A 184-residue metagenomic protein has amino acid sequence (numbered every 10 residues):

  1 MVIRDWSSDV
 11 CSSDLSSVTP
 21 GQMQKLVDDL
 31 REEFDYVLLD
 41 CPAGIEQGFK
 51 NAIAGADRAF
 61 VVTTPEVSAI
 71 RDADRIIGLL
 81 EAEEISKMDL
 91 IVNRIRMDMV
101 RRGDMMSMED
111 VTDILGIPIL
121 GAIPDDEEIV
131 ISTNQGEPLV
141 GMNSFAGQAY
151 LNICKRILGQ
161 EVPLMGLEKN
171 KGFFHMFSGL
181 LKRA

Functional and structural regions predicted by a protein language model:
M1-V10: Single conserved hydrophobic/aromatic residue that forms the stacking wall/gate of nucleotide- or nucleobase-binding
D9-S13, R94-I95: Short, basic, glycine/proline-bearing loop/turn elements
C11-T19, V67-S68: Flexible beta-alpha connector loops of hexameric P-loop NTPases
S13-S16, D98-V100, V140: A generic structural signal for short coil/turn motifs at secondary-structure boundaries
G21-K25, D29-E32, Y36-I131: Conserved catalytic-core segment of NTP-binding enzymes
P118, Q148, N152-A184: P-loop NTP-binding site
Q135-G147: C-terminal boundary of histidine-terminating zinc-finger modules
